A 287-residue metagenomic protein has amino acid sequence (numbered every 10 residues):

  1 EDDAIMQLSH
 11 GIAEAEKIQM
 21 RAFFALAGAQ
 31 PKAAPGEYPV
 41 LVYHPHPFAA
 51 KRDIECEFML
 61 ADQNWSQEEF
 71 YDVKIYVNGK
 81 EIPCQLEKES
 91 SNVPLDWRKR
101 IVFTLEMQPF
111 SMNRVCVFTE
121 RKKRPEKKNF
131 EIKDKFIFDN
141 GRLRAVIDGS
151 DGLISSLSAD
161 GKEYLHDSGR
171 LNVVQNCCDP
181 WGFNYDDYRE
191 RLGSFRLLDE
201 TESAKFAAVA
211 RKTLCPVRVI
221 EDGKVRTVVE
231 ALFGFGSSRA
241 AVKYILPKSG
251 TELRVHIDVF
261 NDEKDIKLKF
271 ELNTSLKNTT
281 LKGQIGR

Functional and structural regions predicted by a protein language model:
E1-V259, K264-E271: Catalytic and substrate-binding regions of extracellular carbohydrate-active enzymes, especially polysaccharide lyases
K162, L272-L281: Short edge-strand/loop segments of extracellular domains
F233, G283-R287: Intrinsically disordered, low-complexity Ser/Thr/Pro-rich tracts
